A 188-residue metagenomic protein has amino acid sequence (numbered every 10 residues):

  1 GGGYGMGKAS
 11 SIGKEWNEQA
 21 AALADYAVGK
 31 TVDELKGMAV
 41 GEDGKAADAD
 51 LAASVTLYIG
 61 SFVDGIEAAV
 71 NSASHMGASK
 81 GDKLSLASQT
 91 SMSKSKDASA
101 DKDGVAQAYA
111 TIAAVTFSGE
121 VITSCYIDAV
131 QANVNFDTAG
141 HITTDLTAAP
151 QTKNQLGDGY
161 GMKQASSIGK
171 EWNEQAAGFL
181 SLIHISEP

Functional and structural regions predicted by a protein language model:
G1, A78-N133: Structured beta-strand/loop patches that form or line metal/cofactor-binding pockets in enzymes
G2-A20, D137-L180: Structured domain cores in non-transmembrane regions
G7-S11, A47-T56, K102, I112: Second-shell loop/turn segments in exported
G13-A20, D25-G29, D33-D50: Preferential activation on post-signal-peptide N-terminal prodomains/segments of secreted or lumenal proteins
G29, A53-S54, S85: Glycine-centered flexibility motif
D48-G77: C-terminal partner/receptor-binding element of secreted or periplasmic proteins
I183-P188: Residue-level detector of conserved catalytic or cofactor/ligand-binding positions in enzyme active sites
